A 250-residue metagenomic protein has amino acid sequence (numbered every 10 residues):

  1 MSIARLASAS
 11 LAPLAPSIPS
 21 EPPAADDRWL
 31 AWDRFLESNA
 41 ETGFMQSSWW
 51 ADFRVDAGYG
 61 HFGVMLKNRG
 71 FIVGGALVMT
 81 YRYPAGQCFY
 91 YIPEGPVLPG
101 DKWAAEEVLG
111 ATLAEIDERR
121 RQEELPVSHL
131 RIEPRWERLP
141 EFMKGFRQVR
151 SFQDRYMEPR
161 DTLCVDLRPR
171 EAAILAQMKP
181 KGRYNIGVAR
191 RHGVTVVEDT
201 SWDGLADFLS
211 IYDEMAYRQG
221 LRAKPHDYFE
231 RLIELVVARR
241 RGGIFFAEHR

Functional and structural regions predicted by a protein language model:
M1-A15: Short, intrinsically disordered terminal tails adjacent to the first/last structured region
A9-P13, A25, R34, A111-A114 (+2 more regions): Polar/charged alpha-helical tracts
L11-E21, Y91-V97: Selective for proline/serine-rich intrinsically disordered segments in cytosolic/nuclear regulatory regions
P16-G86, P134-L139, F146-R250: A conserved beta-strand-loop-helix scaffold within acyl/acetyltransferase catalytic domains
A85-E158: Acyl-donor binding region in acyl/amide transferases
